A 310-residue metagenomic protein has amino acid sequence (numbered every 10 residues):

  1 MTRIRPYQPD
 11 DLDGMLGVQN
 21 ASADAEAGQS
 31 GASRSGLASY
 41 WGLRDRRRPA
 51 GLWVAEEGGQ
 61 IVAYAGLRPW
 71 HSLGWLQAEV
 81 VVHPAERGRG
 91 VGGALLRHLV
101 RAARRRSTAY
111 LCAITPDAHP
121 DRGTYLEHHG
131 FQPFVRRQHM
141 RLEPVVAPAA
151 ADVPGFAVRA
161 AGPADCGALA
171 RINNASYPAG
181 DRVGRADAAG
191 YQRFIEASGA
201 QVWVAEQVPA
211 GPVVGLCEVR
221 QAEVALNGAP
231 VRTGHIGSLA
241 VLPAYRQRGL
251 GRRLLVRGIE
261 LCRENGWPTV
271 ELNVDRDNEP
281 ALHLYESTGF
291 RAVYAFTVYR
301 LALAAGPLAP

Functional and structural regions predicted by a protein language model:
R3-M15, A157-R171: A short beta-loop-alpha structural element at the N-terminal edge of CoA-dependent acyl/N-acetyltransferase catalytic
P9-L12, Q19-R106, T115-P116, V214-R232: Conserved donor-binding loop and adjoining core beta-sheet/short helix segment in diverse acyl/aminoacyl transferases
P49, Q60-A63, D121, P209-G215 (+2 more regions): Glycine-rich acetyl-CoA-binding "A-motif" of GNAT/NAT acetyltransferases
P69-W75, H83-P154, Y299-L301: Acyl-donor-binding surface of acyltransferase catalytic domains
A78-V80, L111-T115, I236, V270-V274: Conserved hydrophobic beta-strand within the GNAT/NAT acetyltransferase core sheet that lines the active-site cleft
G88-R101, H128, S238-V241, Q247-E264 (+1 more regions): Conserved acetyl-CoA-binding loop-helix of GNAT-fold acetyltransferases
H139-R159, C166, P268, N273-E279 (+1 more regions): C-terminal "cap" of GNAT-fold acetyltransferases
N174-A186, R193-Q207, G211-A222: Phosphate-binding active sites in nucleotide-utilizing proteins
